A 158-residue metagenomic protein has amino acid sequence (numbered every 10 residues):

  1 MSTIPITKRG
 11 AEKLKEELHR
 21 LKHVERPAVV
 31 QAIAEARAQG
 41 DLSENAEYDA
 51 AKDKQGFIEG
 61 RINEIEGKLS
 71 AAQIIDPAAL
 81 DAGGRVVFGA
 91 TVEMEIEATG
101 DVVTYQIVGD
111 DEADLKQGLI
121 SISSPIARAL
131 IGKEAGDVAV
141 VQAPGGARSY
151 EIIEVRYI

Functional and structural regions predicted by a protein language model:
M1-E59, N63, I158: Helix-rich terminal scaffold detector
K13-K15, L21, K54-R61, A71 (+3 more regions): Generic detector of short, locally flexible boundary/turn motifs and exposed helical patches
K15, K52-Q55, K68, E93-E95 (+1 more regions): Generic alpha-helical hydrophobic packing signal
I33-A34, L69-A71, S124-P125: Juxtamembrane/interface motifs at transmembrane-helix termini
E59-A79: Structured, basic alpha/beta domains of bacterial-type, RNA-associated proteins
I75-I158: Non-DNA-binding regulatory cores of transcription-related proteins, predominantly C-terminal effector-binding
